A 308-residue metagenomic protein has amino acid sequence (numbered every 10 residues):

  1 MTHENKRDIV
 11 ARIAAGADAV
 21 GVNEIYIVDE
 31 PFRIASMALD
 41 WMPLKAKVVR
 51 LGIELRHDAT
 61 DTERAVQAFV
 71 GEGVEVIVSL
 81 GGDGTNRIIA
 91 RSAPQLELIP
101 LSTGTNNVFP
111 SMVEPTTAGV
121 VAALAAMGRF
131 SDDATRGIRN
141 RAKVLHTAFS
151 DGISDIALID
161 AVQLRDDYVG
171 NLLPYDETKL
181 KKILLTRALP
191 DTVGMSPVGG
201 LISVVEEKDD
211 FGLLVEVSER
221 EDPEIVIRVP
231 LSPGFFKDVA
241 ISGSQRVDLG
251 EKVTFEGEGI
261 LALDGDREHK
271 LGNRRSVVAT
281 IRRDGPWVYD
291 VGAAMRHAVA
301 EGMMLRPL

Functional and structural regions predicted by a protein language model:
M1-V76: ATP/NTP phosphate-donor binding region
R7, T60-V144, I153-A157: Active-site histidine-anchored catalytic micro-motif
G16, V20, E72, M127 (+2 more regions): Change "in soluble alpha/beta enzymes" to "in soluble alpha/beta proteins
D18-G21, F69-G73, I156, R246-L249 (+2 more regions): Flexible, charged surface loops at secondary-structure boundaries
E24-Y26, E75-V78, L96-I99, D155-D160 (+3 more regions): Structural motif
A35-S36, T85-R87, L263: Short, well-ordered alpha-helical microsegments
R64, R220-L308: ATP/nucleoside-binding phosphotransfer catalytic cores, i.e., glycine-rich phosphate-binding loops
D132-I241, V247-E251: ATP/pyrophosphate-binding catalytic subdomain of soluble kinases
